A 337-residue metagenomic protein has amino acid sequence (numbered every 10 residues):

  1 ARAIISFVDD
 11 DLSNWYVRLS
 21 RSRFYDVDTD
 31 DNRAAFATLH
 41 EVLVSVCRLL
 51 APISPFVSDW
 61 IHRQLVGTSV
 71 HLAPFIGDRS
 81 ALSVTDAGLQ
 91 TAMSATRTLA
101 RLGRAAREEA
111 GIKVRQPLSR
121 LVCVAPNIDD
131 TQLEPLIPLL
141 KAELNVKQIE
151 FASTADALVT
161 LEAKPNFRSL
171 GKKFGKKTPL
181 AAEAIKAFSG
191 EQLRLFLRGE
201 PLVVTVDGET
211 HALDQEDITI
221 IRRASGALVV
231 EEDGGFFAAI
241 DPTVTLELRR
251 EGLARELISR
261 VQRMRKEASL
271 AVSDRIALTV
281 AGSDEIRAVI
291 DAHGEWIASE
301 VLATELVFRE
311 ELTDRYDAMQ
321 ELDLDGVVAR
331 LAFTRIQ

Functional and structural regions predicted by a protein language model:
A1-Q337: Feature 926 captures the class I aminoacyl-tRNA synthetase adenylation module centered on the KMSKS loop
